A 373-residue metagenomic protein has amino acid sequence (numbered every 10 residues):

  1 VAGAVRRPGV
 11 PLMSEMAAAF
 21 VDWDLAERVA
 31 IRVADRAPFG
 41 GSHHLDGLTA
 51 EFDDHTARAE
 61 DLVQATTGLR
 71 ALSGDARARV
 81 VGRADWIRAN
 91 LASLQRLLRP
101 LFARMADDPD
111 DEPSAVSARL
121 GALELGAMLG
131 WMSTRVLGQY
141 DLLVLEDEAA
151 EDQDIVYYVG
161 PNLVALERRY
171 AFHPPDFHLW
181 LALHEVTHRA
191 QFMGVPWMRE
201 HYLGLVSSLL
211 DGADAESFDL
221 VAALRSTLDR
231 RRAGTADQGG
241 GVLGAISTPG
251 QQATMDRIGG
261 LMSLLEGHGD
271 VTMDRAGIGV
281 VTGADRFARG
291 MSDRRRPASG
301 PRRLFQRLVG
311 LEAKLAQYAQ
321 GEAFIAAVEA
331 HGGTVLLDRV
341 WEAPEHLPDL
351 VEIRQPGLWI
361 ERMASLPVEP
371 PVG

Functional and structural regions predicted by a protein language model:
A2-Q95, P175, H331-G373: N-terminal low-structure segments adjacent to metalloprotease catalytic domains across cellular compartments
S14-R28, D141-Y158, R230-D237: Acidic, low-complexity proline/glycine-rich segments
H55-P161: Auxiliary, metal-adjacent structural segments of Zn-dependent hydrolase domains
L129-L137, M193-V281: Post-HExxH zinc-binding segment in Zn-dependent metallohydrolases
L163-L181: Short pre-active-site segment immediately N-terminal to the catalytic Zn-binding motif
L166-R168, A190-Q191, E200: Short helix/loop capping segments that flank catalytic or ligand/cofactor-binding pockets
F177-M193, I325: Active-site recognition of the HExxH zinc-binding catalytic motif
A245-I246, G250-G373: Pan-zinc metallopeptidase signature
